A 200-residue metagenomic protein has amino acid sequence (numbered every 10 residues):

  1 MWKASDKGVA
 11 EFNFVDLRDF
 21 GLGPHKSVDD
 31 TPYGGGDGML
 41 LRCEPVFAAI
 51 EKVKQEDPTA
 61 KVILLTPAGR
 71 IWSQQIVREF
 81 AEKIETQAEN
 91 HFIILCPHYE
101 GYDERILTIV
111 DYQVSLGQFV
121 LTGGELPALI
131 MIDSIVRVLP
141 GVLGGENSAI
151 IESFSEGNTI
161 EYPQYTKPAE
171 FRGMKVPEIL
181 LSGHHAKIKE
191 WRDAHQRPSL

Functional and structural regions predicted by a protein language model:
M1-K54, K187-I188, D193-L200: N-terminal nucleotide/polyanion-binding subdomain common to many enzyme families
N13-V15, K61-I63, F92-I93, Y112-V114: Hydrophobic/aromatic beta-strand patches that form the interior of the parallel beta-sheet core in alpha/beta enzyme
R18-G23, R70, V120-T122: A short acidic, often aromatic-flanked loop/helix-cap motif at beta-alpha or helix-coil junctions that lines enzyme
G36, P97, H184: Conserved RecA-like P-loop NTPase ATPase core
R42-C96, D103: S-adenosyl-L-methionine/SAH cofactor-binding core of RNA-modifying enzymes
Y102-N147, F154: Structured adenosyl-cofactor binding patch, chiefly the S-adenosyl-L-methionine
L126, V138-E178: Internal, active-site/partner-interface "lid" segment
Q164, P168-L200: SAM-dependent methyltransferases
